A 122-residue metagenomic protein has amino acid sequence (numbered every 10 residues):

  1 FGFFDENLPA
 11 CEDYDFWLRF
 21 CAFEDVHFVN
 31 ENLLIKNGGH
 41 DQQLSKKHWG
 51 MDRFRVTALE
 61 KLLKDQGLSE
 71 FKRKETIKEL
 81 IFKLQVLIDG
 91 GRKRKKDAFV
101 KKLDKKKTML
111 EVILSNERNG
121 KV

Functional and structural regions predicted by a protein language model:
F1-A58: Conserved nucleotide-sugar donor-binding catalytic segment
W49-F54, K74-V122: Non-catalytic, C-terminal membrane-associated alpha-helical segments of glycosyltransferases
V56-L63, L87: Amphipathic alpha-helices of TPR/Sel1-like and other helical repeat/solenoid scaffolds
D65-K72: Short, solvent-exposed, charged loop/turn and helix-capping segments that join or cap alpha-helices on peripheral
